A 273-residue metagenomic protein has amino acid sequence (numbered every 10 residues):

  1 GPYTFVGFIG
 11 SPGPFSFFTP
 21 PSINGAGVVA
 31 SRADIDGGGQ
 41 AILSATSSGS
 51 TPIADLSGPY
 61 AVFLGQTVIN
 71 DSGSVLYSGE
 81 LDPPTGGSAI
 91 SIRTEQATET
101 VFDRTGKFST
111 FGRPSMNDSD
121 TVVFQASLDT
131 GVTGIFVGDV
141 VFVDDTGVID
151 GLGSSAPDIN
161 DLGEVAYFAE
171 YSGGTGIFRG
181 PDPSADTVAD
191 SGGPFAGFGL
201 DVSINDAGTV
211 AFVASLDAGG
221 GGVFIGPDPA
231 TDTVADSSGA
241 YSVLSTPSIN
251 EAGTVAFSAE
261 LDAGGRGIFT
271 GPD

Functional and structural regions predicted by a protein language model:
G1-D273: Flexible "stalk/tail and boundary" regions
